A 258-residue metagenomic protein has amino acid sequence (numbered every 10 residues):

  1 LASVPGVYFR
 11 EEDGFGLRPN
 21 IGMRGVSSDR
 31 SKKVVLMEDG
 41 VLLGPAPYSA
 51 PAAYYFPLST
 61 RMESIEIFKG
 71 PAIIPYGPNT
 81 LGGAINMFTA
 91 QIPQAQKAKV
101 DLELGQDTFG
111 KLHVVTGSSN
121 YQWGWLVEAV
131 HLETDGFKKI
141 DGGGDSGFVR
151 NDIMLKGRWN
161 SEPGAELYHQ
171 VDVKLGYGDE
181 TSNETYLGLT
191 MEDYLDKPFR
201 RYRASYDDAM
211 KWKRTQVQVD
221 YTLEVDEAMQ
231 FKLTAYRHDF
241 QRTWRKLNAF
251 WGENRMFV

Functional and structural regions predicted by a protein language model:
L1, I65-I67, I85-M87: Non-catalytic regulatory/gating segments with a bias toward low-complexity or hydrophobic composition
A2-V41, P45, E63: Extracytoplasmic beta-strand/coil segments of soluble accessory domains associated with Gram-negative outer-membrane
R10, A52, Y76, D101-E103 (+2 more regions): Outer-membrane beta-barrel domain signature
V41-K69: Short acidic/polar hinge/loop motifs at secondary-structure boundaries that mediate gating or recognition
P47, I67-F68, Q96-K99, D135-D141 (+3 more regions): Extracytoplasmic loops and strand-loop junctions of Gram-negative outer membrane beta-barrel proteins
K97, L104-E133, D141-T185, W212-D226: Transmembrane beta-barrel wall of Gram-negative outer-membrane proteins
G143-V149, E184-P198, L247-F257: Flexible, surface-exposed loop regions and adjacent strand-edge segments of Gram-negative outer-membrane beta-barrel
D196-F199, K213-Q216, E224-V258: Replace "related TpsB outer-membrane translocases also match" with "some related outer-membrane beta-barrels such as
